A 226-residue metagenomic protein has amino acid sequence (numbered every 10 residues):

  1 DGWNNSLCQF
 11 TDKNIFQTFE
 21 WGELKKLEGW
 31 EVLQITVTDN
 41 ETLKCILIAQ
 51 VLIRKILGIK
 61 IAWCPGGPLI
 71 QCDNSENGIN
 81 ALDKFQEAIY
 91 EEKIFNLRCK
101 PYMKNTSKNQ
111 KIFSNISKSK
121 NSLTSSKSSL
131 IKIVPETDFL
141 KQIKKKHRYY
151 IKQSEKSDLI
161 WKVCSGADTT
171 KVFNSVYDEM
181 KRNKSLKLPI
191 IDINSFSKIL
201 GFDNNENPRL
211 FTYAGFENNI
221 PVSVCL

Functional and structural regions predicted by a protein language model:
D1-G58, P101-T106, I112-L123, S128-L226: A conserved beta-strand-loop-helix scaffold within acyl/acetyltransferase catalytic domains
L57-T124: Acyl-donor binding region in acyl/amide transferases
